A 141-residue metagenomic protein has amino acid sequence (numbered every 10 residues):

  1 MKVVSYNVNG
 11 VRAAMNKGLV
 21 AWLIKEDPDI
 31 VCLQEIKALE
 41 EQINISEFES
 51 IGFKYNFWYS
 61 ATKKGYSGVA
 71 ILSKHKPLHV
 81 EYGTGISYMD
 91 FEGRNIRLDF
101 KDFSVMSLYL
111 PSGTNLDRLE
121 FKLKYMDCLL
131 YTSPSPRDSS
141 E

Functional and structural regions predicted by a protein language model:
M1-I51, K63-V69, Y82: N-terminal, active-site-proximal structural segment of metallo-dependent hydrolase catalytic domains
M15-N16, F91, L129: Amphipathic coiled-coil/heptad-repeat helices and related helical stalk/stem segments that mediate oligomerization
I36-L39, I45-G113: Structured beta-strand-rich core segments of catalytic domains in phosphoester-bond hydrolases
G113, D117, F121: Metal-dependent phosphoester/phosphodiester hydrolase catalytic core
F121-L130: Long, well-ordered alpha-helical scaffolding segments within enzyme catalytic domains, especially pronounced
Y131-D138: Conserved small/polar residues in nucleotide/adenosyl-binding loops
